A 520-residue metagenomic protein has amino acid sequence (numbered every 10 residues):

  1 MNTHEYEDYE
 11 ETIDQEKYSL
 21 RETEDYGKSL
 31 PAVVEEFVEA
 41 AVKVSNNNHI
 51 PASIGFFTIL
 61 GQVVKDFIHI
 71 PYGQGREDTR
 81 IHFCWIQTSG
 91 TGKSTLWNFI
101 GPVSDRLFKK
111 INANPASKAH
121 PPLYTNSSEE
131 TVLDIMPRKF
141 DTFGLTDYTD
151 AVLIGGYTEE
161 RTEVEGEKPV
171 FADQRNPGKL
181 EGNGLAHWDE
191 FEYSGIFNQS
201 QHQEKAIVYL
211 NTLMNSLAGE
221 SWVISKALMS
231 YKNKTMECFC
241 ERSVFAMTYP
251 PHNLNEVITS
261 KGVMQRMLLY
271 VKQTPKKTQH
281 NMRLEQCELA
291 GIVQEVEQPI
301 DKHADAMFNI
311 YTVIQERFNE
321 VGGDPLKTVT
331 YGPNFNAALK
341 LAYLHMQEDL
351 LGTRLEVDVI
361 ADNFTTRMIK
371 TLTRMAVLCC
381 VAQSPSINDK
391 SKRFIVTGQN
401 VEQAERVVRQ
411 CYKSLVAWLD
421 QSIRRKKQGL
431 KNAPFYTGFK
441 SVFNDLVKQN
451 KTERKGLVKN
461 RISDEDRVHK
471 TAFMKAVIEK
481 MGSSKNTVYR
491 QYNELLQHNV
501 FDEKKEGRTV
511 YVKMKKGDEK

Functional and structural regions predicted by a protein language model:
M1-K520: Phosphate-handling catalytic cores of nucleic-acid transaction enzymes
